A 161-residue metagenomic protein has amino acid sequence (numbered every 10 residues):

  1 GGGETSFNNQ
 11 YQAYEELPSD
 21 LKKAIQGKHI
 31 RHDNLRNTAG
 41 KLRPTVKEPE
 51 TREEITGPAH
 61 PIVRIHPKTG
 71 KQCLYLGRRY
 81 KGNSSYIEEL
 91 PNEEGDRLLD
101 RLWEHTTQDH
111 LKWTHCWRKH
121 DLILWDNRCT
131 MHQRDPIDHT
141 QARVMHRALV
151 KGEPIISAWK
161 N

Functional and structural regions predicted by a protein language model:
G1-L122, N127-N161: Non-heme Fe(II) oxygenase catalytic core, chiefly the N-lobe of the double-stranded beta-helix
